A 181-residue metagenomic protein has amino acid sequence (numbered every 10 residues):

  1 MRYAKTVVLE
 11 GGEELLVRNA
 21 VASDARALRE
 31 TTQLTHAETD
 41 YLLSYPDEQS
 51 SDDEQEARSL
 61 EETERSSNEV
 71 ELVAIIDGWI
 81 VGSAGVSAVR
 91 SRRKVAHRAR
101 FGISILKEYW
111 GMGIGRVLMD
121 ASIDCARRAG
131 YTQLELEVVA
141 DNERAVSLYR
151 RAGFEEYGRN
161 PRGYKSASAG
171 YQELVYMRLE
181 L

Functional and structural regions predicted by a protein language model:
M1-G11: Short acidic N-proximal helix/loop "leader" segments that mark the beginning of a domain or an inter-domain linker
E10, E48-H97, G102-E108, M119-D120 (+2 more regions): Acetyl-CoA-dependent GNAT
L15-E30: A short beta-loop-alpha structural element at the N-terminal edge of CoA-dependent acyl/N-acetyltransferase catalytic
A20, I105, V138: Hydrophobic adenine-recognition pocket in adenosine-nucleotide-binding enzymes
E30-D47, E62-T63: Helix-loop element at the rim of GNAT/NAT acetyltransferase active sites that forms part of the acceptor-substrate
G115, M119, N142-A145, R162-S168: Short glycine/proline-centered loop/turn elements that form peptide/ligand docking sites
M119, A126-E137: Conserved GNAT acetyl-CoA-binding A-motif
E135-V138, R150, E155-Q172: Conserved catalytic-core motifs of GNAT/GCN5-like acyltransferases
